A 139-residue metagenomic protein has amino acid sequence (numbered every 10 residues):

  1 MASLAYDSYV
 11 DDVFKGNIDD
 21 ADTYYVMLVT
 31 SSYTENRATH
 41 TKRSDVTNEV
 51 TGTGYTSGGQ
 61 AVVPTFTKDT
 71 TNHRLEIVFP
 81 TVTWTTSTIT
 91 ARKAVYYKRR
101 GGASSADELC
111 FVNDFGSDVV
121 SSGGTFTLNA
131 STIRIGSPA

Functional and structural regions predicted by a protein language model:
M1-R92, R99-A139: Small cysteine-rich, disulfide-bonded extracellular modules of the LU/uPAR three-finger superfamily and closely related
